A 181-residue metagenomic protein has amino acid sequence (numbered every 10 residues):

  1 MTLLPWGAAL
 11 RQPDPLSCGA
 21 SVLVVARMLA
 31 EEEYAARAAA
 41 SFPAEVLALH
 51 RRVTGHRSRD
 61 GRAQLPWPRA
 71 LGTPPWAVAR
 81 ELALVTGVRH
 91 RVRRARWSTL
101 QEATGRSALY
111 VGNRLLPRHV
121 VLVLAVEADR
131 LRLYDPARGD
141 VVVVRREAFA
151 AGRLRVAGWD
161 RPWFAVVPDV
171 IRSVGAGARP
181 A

Functional and structural regions predicted by a protein language model:
M1-G61, V85, P180-A181: Active-site nucleophile-adjacent alpha helix/oxyanion-hole segment immediately C-terminal to the catalytic cysteine
M28, E32-A36, H119, V143 (+2 more regions): Generic marker of "main functional regions" within proteins
L47-D169: Conserved active-site-adjacent core of cysteine acyl-enzyme catalytic domains
A165-A181: Long, low-complexity intrinsically disordered regions
